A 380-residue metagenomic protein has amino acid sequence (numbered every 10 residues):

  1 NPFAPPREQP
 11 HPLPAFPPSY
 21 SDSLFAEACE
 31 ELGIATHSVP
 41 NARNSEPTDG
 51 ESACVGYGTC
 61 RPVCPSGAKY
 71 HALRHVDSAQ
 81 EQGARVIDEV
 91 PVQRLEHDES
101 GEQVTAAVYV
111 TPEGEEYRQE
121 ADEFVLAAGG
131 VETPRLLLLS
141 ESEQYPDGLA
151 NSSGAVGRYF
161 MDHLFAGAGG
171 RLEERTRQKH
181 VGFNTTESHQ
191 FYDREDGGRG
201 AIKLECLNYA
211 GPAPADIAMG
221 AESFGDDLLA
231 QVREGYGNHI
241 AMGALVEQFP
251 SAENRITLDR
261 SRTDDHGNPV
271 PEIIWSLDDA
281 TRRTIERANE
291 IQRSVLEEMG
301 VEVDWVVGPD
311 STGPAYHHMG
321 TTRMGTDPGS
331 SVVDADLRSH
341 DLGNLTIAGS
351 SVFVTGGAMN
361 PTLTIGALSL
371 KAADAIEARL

Functional and structural regions predicted by a protein language model:
N1-R7, L32-A35, D98, T176 (+2 more regions): Surface-exposed helix-capping loop/turn segments at secondary-structure junctions
N1-V92, G313-P314, R323: Conserved redox-cofactor binding core of oxidoreductases
P18-S21, A72, T284-A288, P361 (+1 more regions): Hydrophobic (often cysteine-bearing) scaffold residues that line and stabilize catalytic clefts of nucleotide/cofactor
A26, V76, Q80, L137-L138 (+4 more regions): Non-transmembrane alpha-helical segments in soluble domains of secreted/periplasmic/extracellular proteins
A53-C60, G67, R94-E96, G237-Q248 (+3 more regions): A glycine-rich dinucleotide-binding beta-alpha-beta segment and adjacent secondary-structure elements that constitute
E81, R94-S100, A106-H180, G349 (+2 more regions): Glycine-rich loop(s) and the adjacent beta-strand/alpha-helix scaffold that form part
S153-P271, D279, A315-H318, S330 (+2 more regions): FAD cofactor-binding and catalytic pocket of flavoenzymes
T355-I376: A conserved FAD-binding loop/helix module that cradles the flavin
